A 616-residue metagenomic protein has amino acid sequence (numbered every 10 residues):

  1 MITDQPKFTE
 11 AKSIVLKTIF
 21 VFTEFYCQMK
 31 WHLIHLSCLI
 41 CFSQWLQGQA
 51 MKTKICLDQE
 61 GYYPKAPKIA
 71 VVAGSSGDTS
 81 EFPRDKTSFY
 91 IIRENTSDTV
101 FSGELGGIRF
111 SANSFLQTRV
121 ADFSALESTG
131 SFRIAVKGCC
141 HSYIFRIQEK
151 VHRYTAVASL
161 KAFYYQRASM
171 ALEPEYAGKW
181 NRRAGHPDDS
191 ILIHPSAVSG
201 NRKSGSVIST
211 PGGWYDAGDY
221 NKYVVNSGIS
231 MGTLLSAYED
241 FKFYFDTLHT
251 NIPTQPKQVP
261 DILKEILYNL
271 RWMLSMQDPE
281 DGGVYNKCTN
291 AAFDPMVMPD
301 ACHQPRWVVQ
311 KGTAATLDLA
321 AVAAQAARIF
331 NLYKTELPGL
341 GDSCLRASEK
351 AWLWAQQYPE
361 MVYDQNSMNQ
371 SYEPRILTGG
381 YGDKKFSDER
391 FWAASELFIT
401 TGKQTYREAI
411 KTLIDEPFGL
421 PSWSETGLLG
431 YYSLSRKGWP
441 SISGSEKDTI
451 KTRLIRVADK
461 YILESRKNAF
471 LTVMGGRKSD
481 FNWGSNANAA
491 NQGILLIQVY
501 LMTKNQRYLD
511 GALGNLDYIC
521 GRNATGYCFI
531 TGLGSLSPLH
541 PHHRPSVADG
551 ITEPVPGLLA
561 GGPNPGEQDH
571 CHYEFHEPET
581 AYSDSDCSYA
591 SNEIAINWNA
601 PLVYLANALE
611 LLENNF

Functional and structural regions predicted by a protein language model:
M1-D4, E10-A11, V15-M51: Bacterial Sec-dependent N-terminal signal peptides
I55-C139, E149-K150, Y165-G228, G232 (+6 more regions): Aromatic (Trp/Tyr) and acidic
A112-S114, H141-V157, F245-V259: Acidic/aromatic-lined carbohydrate-recognition and catalytic surfaces of CAZymes acting on diverse glycans
S236-Y268, Q304-W307, Q325-C344: Short coil/linker segments at helix-helix boundaries
D261-D281: Carboxylate/His-rich catalytic cores and anion/metal-binding grooves
Q277-N286, Q357-S367, G402, L463-K467: Proline-centered turn/helix-capping motifs that create local helix->coil transitions or kinks
V322-Y381, S395, S435, W439-S441: C-terminal transactivation domains of fungal Zn(2)-Cys(6)
I414-L420: Solenoid-like repeat scaffolds
